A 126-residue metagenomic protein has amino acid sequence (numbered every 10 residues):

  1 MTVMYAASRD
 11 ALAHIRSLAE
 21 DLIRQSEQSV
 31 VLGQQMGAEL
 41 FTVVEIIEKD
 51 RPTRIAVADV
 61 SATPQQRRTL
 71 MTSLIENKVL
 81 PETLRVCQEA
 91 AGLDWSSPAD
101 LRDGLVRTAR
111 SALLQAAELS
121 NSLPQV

Functional and structural regions predicted by a protein language model:
M1-V126: Elongated, mostly alpha-helical coiled-coil "stalk/stator" tethers of large membrane protein machines
